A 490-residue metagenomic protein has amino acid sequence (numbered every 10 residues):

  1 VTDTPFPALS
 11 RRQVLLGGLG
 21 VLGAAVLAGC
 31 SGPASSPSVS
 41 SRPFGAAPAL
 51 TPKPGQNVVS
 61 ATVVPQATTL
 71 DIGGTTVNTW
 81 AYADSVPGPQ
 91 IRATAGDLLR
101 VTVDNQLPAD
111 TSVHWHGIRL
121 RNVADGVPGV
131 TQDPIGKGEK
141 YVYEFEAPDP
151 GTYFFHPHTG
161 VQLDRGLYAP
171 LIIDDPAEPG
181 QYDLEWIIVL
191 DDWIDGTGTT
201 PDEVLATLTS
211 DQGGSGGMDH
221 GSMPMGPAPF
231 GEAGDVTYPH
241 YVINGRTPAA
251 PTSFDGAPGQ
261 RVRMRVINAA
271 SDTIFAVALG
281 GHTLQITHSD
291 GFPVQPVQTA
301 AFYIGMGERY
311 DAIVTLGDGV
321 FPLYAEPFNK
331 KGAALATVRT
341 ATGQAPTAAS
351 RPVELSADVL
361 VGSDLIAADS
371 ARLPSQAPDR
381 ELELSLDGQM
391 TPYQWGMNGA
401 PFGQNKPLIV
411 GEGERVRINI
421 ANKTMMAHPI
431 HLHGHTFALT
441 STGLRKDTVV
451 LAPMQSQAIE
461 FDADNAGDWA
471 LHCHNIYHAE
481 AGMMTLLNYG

Functional and structural regions predicted by a protein language model:
V1-L9, G20-L27: N-terminal secretory signal peptides
L16-G17, G23, S31-T62, L167-S210 (+4 more regions): Extended terminal and domain-junction accessory segments
N57-E178, T273-F302, P322-K331, L382-V410 (+2 more regions): Histidine- and aromatic-enriched segments that form or immediately flank copper-ligand environments
V189-P258, I267: Acidic-aromatic/histidine active-site loop/patch
R261: Divalent metal-dependent hydrolysis catalytic cores, especially in the metallo-beta-lactamase
M264-V266, I420: Short, well-ordered beta-strand segments enriched in hydrophobic/aromatic residues
N268-A270, L279, L316-D318: A generic beta-sheet turn/junction motif
